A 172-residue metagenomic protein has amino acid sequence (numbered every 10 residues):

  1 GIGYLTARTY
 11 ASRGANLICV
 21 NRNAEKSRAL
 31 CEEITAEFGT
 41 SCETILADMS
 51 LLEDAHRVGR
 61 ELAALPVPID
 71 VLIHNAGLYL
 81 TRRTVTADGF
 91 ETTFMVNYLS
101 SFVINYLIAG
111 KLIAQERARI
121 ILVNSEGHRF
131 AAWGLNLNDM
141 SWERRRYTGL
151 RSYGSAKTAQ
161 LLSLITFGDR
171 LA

Functional and structural regions predicted by a protein language model:
G1-A172: Rossmann-fold NAD(P)H-dependent dehydrogenase/reductase core
